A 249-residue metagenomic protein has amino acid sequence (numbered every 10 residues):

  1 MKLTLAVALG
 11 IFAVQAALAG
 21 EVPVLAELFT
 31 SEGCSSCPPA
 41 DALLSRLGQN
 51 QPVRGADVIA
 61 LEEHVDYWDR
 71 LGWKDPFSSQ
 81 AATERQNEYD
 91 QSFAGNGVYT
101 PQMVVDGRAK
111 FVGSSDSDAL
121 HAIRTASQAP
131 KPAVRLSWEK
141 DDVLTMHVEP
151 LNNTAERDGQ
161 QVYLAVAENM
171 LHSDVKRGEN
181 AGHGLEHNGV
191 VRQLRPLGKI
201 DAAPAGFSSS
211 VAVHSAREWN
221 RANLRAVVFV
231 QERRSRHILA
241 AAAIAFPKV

Functional and structural regions predicted by a protein language model:
K2-Q15: Bacterial N-terminal signal peptides
K2-T4, P39, R54, S78 (+2 more regions): Serine/threonine-rich low-complexity intrinsically disordered regions
A8, P23, R108: Generic anion/oxyanion-binding catalytic loop in active/binding sites
G10-A13, S45-Q51, L120-R124: Intrinsically disordered, low-complexity boundary segments flanking structured domains
A17-Y99: Active-site-proximal cofactor/substrate-binding loop regions of enzyme domains
K74-Q102, R108-V249: Short, conserved sequence motifs used for protein processing/export or organelle targeting and for catalysis
